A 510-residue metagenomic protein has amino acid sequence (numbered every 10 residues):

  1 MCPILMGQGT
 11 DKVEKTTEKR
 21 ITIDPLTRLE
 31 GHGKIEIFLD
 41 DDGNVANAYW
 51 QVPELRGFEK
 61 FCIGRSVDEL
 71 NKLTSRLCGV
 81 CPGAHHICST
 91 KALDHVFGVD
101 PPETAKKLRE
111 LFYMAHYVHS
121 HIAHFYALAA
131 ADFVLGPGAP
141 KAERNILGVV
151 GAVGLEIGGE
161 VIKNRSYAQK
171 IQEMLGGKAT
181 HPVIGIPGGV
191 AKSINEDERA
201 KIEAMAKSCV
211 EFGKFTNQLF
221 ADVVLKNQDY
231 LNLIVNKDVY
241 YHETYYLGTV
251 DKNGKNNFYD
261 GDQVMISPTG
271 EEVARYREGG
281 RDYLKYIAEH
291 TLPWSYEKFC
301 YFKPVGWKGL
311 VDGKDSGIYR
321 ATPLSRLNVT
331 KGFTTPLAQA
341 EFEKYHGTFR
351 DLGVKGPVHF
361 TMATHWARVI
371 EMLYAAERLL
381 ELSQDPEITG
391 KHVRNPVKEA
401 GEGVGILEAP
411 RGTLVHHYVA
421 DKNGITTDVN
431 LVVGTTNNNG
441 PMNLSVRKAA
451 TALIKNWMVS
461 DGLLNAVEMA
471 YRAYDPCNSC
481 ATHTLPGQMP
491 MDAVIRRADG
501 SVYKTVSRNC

Functional and structural regions predicted by a protein language model:
C2-R411, V433-C510: Active-site bordering "gate/hinge" segments that shape substrate access to catalytic or cofactor-binding pockets
P410, H417-N437: Low-complexity, glycine/alanine/valine/leucine- and proline-rich hydrophobic stretches
